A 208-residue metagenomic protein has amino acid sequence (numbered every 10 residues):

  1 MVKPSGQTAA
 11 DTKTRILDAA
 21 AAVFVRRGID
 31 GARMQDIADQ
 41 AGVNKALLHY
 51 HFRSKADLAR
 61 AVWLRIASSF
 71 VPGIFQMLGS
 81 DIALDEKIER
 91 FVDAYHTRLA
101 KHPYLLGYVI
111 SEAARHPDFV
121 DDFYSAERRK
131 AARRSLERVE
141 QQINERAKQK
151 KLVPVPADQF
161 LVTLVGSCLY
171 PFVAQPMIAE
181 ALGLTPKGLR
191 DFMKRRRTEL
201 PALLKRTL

Functional and structural regions predicted by a protein language model:
M1-D11, D18: N-terminal intrinsically disordered/low-complexity leader segments
K3, A94-T97, K101, R133-Q149 (+2 more regions): C-terminal peripheral helix-coil segments that are non-catalytic and often amphipathic
T12-A20, I37, V62-I66, F70 (+1 more regions): Generic hydrophobic, amphipathic alpha-helix propensity
R15, V23-D57, A61: Helix-turn-helix
F75-G107, S135-R138, A157-L161, R197: Hydrophobic alpha-helical connector segments
E86, A126-A131, A147-T163: All-alpha amphipathic helical-bundle segments outside canonical DNA-binding/catalytic cores that form hydrophobic
K87, K101-A126, Q175-G183: Amphipathic alpha-helical segments used for helix-helix packing
